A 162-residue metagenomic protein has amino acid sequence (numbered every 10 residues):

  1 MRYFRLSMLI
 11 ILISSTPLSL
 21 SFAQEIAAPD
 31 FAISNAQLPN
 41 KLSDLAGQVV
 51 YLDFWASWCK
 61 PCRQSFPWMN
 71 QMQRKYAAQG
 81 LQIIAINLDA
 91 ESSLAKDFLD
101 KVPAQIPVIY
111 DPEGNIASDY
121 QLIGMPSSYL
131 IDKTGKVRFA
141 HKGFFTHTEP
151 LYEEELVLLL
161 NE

Functional and structural regions predicted by a protein language model:
S7-P17: Bacterial N-terminal signal peptides
L18-A23: Sec/Tat signal peptide C-region and signal peptidase I cleavage site
D30-V50: A short beta-strand-turn-helix
Q48-V50, F54-W58, G124: Short pre-active-site segment immediately N-terminal to redox-active cysteine/selenocysteine motifs in thiol-based
F54-Q71: Conserved redox-active cysteine motifs that mediate thiol-disulfide chemistry, especially di-cysteine Cys-X(1-2)-Cys
G80-S93, A104-E113: Thiol-based oxidoreductase modules, predominantly thioredoxin-like and allied folds used for disulfide exchange
L99-T134: Short, internal strand/loop/helix patches that form the active-site neighborhood or redox-interaction surface
L130-E162: Thiol-/selenol-based redox modules, centered on thioredoxin-like and closely related oxidoreductase domains
